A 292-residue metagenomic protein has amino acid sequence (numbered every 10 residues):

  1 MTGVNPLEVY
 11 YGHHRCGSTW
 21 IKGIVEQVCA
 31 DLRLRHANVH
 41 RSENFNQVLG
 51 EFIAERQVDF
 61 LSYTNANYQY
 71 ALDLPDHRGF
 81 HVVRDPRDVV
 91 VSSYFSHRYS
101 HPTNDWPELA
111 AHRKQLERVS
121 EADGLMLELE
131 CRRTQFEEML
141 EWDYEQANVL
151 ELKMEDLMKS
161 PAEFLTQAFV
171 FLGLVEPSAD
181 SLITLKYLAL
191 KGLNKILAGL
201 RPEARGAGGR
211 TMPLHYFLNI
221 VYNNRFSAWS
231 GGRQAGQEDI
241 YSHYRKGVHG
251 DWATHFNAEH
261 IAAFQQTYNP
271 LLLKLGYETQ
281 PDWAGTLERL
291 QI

Functional and structural regions predicted by a protein language model:
M1-E8, D143, E176-I292: PAPS-dependent sulfotransferases, especially Golgi type II membrane carbohydrate sulfotransferases
M1-L152, P177, E238, R245-G247 (+2 more regions): PAPS-dependent sulfotransferase catalytic domain
Y11, E145-F171, D251-H255: Phosphate-binding beta-loop-alpha motif at adenosine-nucleotide cofactor sites
V48-G50, K153-M154, E163-F169, I183-K191 (+1 more regions): Repeat-unit-sized solenoid/scaffold elements
Y68-Q69, L157-F164, I240-Y244: Short acidic alpha-helix initiation/capping motifs at coil-to-helix transition points, especially at protein N-termini
